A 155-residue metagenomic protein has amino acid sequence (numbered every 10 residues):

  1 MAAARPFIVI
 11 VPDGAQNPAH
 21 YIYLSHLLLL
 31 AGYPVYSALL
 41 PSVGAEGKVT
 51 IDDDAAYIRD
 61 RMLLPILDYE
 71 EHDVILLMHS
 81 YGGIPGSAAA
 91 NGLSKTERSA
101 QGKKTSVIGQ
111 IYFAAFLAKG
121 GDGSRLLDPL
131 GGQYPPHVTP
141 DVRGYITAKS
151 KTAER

Functional and structural regions predicted by a protein language model:
M1, L64-E71, G92-K104: Alpha-helix termini
A2-E71: Active-site catalytic motif of lipid deacylating hydrolases and related acyltransferases
Y23, A88-G92: Active-site signature of alpha/beta-hydrolase-fold catalytic machinery across serine- and Asp/Cys-nucleophile hydrolases
V74-I75, A114: Outer-membrane beta-barrel proteins
L76-L77, Q110: Conserved alpha/beta-hydrolase fold motif
L77-G86: Gly/Ala-rich beta-loop-alpha elbow adjacent to hydrolase catalytic centers
L93-A148: Flexible "cap/lid" loop of the alpha/beta hydrolase fold
R155: Active-site rim beta-loop-alpha module in soluble metabolic enzymes
